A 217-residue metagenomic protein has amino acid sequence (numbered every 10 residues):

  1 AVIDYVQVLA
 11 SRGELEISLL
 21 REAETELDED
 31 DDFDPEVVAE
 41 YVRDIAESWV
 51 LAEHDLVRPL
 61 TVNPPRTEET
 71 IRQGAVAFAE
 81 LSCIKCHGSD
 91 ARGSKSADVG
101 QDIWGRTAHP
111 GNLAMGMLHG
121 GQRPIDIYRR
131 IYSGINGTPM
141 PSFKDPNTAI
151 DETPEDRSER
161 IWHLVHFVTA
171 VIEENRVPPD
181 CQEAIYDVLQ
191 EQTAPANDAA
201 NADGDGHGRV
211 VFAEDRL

Functional and structural regions predicted by a protein language model:
A1, T70, S82, R123 (+1 more regions): An acidic site on a long C-lobe helix of protein kinase domains
A1-D4, V8-A10, E14, M140 (+1 more regions): Repeat-solenoid scaffold signature
I3-Q7, E47, P124-Y132, S158-V165: An amphipathic alpha-helix signature
V8-S18, A75-G105, S133-S142, V171-P178: Periplasmic/extracellular electron-transfer cofactor-ligation site, primarily the c-type cytochrome heme-c attachment
E14-E26, R176-V188: Short, flexible loop/turn segments with low-complexity composition
E22-A79, E152, D156, D180-C181 (+1 more regions): Electrostatic cytochrome c docking/interface patches
T70, N112, P139-S142: Conserved beta-strand positions that form and line the central face of beta-propeller blades
G88-P124, D151: Gly/Gly-Pro-rich "capping" loops immediately C-terminal to redox-active cysteine motifs in periplasmic/lumenal
